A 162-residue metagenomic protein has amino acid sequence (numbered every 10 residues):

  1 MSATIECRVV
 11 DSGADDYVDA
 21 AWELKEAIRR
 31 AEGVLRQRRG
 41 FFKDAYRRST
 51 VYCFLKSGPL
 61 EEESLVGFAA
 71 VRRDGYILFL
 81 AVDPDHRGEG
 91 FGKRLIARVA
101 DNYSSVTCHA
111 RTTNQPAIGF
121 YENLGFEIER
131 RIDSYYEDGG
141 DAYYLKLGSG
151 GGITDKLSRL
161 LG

Functional and structural regions predicted by a protein language model:
T4-E6: Extreme N-terminal starter segment of soluble prokaryotic enzymes
V9-R87, K93-R98, L157-L161: Acetyl-CoA-dependent GNAT
V66-G67, R130-D133: A structural microfeature
Y76, A81, T107-H109, Y144: Conserved beta-strand segments that form the floor/walls of ligand-binding pockets within enzyme and binding domains
L95, N114-A117: Conserved short alpha-helix immediately C-terminal to the canonical SAM/SAH-binding motif I of Rossmann-like
D101-N114: Conserved GNAT acetyl-CoA-binding A-motif
R111-Q115, S134-G162: C-terminal "cap" of GNAT-fold acetyltransferases
Y121, F126: Conserved active-site tyrosine of GNAT-family acetyltransferases
